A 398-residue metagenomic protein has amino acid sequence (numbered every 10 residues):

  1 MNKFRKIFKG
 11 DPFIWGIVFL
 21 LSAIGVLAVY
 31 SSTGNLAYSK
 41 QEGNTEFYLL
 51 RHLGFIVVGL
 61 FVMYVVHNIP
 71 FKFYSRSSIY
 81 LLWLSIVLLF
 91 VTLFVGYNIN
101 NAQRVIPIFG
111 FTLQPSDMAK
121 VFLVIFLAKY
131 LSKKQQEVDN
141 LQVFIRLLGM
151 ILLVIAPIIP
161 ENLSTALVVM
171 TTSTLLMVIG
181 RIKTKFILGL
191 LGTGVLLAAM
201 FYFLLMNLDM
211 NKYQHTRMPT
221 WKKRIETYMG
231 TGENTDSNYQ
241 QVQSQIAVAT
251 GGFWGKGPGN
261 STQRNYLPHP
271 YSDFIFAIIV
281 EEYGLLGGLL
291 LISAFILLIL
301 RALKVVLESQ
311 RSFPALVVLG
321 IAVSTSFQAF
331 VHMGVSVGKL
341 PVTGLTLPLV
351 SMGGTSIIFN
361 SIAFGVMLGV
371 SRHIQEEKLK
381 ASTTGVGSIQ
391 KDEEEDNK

Functional and structural regions predicted by a protein language model:
M1-L21, L27-Y30, N35-P160, M333-L347 (+3 more regions): Membrane-helix boundary/helix-loop-helix interface segments in multi-pass membrane proteins
G54-V62, E282-I299: Hydrophobic alpha-helical transmembrane segments
F61, I69, F126, A199 (+4 more regions): Transmembrane alpha-helix boundary/anchor motif
I79-Y80, I86, Q142-P157, L163-N211: Hydrophobic alpha-helical segments of polytopic membrane proteins
I99, V105, L191-G287, S312-F313: Hydrophobic, glycine- and aromatic-enriched re-entrant/interface helices and adjoining loop segments
D117, Q142-L147, L190, L316-S324: Alpha-helical transmembrane segments of multi-pass membrane proteins, especially transporters and channels
L131, T172-F186, S261-G287, L345-N360: Interfacial segments of multi-pass membrane proteins
K304-G344, V350: Loop-to-helix entry and N-terminal half of a specific, functionally important transmembrane alpha helix in multi-pass
